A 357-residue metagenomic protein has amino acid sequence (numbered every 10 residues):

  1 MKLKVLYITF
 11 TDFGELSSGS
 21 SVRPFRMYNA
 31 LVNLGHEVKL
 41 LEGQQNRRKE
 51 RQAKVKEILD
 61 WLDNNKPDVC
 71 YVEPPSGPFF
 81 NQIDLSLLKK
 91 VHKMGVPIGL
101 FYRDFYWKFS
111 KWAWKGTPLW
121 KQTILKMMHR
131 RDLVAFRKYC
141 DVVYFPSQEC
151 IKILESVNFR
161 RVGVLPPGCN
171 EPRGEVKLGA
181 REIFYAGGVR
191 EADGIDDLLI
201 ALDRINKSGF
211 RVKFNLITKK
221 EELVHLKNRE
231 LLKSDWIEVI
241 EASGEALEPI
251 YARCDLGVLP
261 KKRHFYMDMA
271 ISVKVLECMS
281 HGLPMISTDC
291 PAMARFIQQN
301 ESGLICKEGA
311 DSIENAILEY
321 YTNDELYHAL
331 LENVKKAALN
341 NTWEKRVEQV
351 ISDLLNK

Functional and structural regions predicted by a protein language model:
K89, K93, K108, K121-V143: Membrane-proximal helix-turn-helix segments that form the acceptor-binding/catalytic region of lipid-linked
L125, L133-G174, Y185: Donor nucleotide-sugar binding/catalytic pocket of nucleotide-sugar-dependent glycosyltransferases
E175-L202, F214-N215, L331: Conserved donor-binding/catalytic core segment of Leloir-type glycosyltransferases
D193, L247-I250, D255-E277, S287-R295: Nucleotide-sugar-dependent
V212-L226: Glycosyltransferase donor-sugar binding loop
V224-R253: Nucleotide-activated donor-binding/catalytic signature segment of Leloir-type glycosyltransferases, i.e., the conserved
Q299-N300, L304-D311, L318-E325: Conserved acidic donor-binding segment of nucleotide-sugar-dependent glycosyltransferases
E308, T322-L355: A charged, aromatic-enriched C-terminal amphipathic alpha-helix characteristic of glycosyltransferases across folds
